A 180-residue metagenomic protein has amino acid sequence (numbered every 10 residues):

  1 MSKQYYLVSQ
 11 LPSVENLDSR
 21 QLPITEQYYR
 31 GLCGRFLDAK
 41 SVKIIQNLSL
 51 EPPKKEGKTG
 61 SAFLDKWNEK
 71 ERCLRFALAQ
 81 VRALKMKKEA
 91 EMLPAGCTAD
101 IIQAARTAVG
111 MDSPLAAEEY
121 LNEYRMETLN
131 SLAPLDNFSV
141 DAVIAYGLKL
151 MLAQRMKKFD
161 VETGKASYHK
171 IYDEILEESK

Functional and structural regions predicted by a protein language model:
M1-K180: Extended alpha-helical surfaces
